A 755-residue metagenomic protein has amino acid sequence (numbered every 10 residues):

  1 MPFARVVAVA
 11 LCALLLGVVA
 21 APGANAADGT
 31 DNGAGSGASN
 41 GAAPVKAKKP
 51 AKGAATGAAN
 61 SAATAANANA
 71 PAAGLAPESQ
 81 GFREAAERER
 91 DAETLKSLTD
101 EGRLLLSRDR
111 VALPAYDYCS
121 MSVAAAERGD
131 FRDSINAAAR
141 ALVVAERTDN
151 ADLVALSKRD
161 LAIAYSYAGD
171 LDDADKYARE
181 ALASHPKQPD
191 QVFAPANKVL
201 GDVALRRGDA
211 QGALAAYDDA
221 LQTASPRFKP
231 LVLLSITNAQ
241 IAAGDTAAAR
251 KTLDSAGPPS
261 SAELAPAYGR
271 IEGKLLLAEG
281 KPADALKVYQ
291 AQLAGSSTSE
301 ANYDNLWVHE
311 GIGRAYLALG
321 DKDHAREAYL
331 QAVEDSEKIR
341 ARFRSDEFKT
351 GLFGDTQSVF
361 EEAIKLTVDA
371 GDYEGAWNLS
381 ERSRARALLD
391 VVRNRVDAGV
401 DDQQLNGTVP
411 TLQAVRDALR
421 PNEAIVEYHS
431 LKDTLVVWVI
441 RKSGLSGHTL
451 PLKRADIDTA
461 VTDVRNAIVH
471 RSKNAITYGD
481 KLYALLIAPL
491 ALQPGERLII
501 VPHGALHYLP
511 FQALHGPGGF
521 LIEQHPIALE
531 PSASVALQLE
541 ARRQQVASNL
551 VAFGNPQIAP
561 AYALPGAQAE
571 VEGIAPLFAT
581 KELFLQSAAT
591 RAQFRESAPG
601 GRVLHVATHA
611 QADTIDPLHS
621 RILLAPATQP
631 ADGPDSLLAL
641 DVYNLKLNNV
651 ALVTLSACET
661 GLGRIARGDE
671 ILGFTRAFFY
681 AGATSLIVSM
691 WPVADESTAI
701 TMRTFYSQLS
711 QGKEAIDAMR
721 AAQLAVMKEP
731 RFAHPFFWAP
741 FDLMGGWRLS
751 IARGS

Functional and structural regions predicted by a protein language model:
A24-L104, D172, A752-S755: Compositionally biased, proline/threonine/alanine/serine-rich low-complexity intrinsically disordered stretches
A72-S79, L95, A112-C119, L153-L156 (+6 more regions): Start-of-helix signal in alpha-solenoid helical-repeat scaffolds, especially tetratricopeptide repeats
D91-L95, V111, F131, A151 (+6 more regions): TPR-repeat structural position
T99-G102, Y118, A138, A145 (+5 more regions): Hydrophobic/aromatic packing residues within the alpha-helices of TPR/SEL1-like helical repeat arrays
K176, E374, N394-R395, L405-S755: Catalytic cores of enzymes
D209-Q211, D218-I476, D480, A484 (+7 more regions): Alpha-helical solenoid repeat scaffolds used for protein-protein interaction
